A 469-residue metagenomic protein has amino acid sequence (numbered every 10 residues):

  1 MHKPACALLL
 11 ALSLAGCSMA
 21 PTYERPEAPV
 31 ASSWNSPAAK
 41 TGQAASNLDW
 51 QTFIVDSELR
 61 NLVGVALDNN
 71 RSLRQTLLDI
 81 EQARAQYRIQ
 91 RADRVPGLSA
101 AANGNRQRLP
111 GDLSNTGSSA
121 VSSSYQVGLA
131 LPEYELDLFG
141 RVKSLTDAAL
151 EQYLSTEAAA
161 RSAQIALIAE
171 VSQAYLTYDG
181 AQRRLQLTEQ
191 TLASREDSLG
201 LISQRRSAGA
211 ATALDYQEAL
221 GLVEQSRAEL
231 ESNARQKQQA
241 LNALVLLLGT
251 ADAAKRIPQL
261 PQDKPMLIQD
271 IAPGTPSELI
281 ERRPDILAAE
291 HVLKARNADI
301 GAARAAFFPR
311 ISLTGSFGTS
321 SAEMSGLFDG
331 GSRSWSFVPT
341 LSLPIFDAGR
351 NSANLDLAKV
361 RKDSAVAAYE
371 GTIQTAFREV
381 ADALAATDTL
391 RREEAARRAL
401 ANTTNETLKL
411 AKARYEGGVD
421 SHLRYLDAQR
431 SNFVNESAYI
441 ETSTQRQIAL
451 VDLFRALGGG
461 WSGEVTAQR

Functional and structural regions predicted by a protein language model:
H2-D68, L150, A234-E281, L287 (+3 more regions): Terminal intrinsically disordered/low-complexity segments used for targeting and assembly
A38-T41, A45-I54, N103-L131, A254-A272 (+3 more regions): Small/polar, glycine/serine/threonine/aspartate-rich low-complexity segments that form flexible
L59-N61, S124-Q126, Q173, E218 (+2 more regions): Transmembrane beta-barrel architecture of outer-membrane proteins
V63, Q126-G128, Y175, L220 (+3 more regions): Membrane-embedded beta-strand positions in outer-membrane beta-barrel channels/transporters
R74-A92, A101-N105, K294: Short, acidic/charged, Gly/Pro-enriched secondary-structure junctions
R74-Q75, R91, L136-Q164, L214 (+6 more regions): Sec/SRP-type N-terminal targeting helices
V142, A158-T275, A386, L410 (+1 more regions): Periplasmic alpha-helical coiled-coil/stalk elements that build and connect Gram-negative outer-membrane
L192, E196-G200, Q225-A253, A303 (+2 more regions): Short segments within alpha-helical structural elements
